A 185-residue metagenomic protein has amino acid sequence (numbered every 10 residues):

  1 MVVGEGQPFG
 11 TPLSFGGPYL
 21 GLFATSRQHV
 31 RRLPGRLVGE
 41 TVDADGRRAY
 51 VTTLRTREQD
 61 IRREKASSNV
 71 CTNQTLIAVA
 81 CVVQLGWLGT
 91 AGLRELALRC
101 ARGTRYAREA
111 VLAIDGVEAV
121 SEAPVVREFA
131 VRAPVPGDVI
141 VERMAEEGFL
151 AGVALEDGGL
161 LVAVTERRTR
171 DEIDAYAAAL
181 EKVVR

Functional and structural regions predicted by a protein language model:
M1-E5, F9, C81, T104-A107 (+5 more regions): Extended, hydrophobic alpha-helical segments in both membrane/secreted and soluble proteins
G6-D115, A119-E122: Active-site C-terminal subdomain of aminotransferase-like
V83-W87, R127-V131, L160-V164: Short, hydrophobic beta-strand segments
E95, R99, G103, E147-L155 (+1 more regions): Membrane-embedded transmembrane-helix bundle of lipid-linked glycan/lipid transferases
Y106-I114, V139-F149, A179-V183: Generic non-transmembrane alpha-helical segments
G116-E147: Conserved PLP-binding catalytic core of the aspartate aminotransferase-like
E122-P124, E146-L161: Conserved PLP cofactor-binding pocket of PLP-dependent enzymes
V135, V139, R143, E156-R185: PLP-dependent enzyme catalytic core of the Aspartate aminotransferase-like
